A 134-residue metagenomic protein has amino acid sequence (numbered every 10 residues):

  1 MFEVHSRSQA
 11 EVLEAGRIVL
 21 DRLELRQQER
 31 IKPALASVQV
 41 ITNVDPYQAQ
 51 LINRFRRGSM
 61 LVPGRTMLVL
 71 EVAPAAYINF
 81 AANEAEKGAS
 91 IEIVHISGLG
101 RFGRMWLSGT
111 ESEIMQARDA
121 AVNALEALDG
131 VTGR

Functional and structural regions predicted by a protein language model:
F2-V4, K87-L128, T132: C-terminal binding/interaction regions
R7-T66, P74-A82, V94, R118-R134: Positively charged, small/polar-rich N-terminal and surface patches that mediate targeting and assembly and bind
P63-V69, A73, R101-W106, T110: Glycine-rich phosphate/diphosphate-binding loops and the adjacent beta-loop-alpha structural elements that coordinate
